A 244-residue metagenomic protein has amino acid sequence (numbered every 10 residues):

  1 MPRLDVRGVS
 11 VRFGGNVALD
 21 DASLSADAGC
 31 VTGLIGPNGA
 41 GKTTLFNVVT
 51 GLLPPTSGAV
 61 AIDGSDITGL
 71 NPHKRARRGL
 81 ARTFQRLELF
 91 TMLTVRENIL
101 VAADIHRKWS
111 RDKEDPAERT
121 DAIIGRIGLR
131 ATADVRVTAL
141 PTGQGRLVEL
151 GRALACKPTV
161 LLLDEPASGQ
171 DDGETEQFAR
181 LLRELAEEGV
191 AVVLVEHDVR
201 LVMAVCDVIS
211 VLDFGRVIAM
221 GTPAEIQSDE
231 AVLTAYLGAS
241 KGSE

Functional and structural regions predicted by a protein language model:
P2-E244: Glycine-rich phosphate-binding loops of nucleotide-dependent enzymes
